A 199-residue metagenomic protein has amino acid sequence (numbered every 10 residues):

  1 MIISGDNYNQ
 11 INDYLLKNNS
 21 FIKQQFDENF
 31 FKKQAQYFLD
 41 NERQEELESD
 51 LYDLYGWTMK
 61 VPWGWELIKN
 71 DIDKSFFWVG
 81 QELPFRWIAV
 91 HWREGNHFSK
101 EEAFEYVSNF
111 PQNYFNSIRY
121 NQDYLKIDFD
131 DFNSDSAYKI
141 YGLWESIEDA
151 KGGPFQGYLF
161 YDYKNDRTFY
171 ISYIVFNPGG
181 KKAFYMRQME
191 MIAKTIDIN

Functional and structural regions predicted by a protein language model:
M1-G5, Q112-T168, G180-K182, E190 (+1 more regions): Signature of long, low-cysteine stretches enriched in small and polar/charged residues
M1-Q10, W87-W92, R167-N177: Short, well-ordered beta-strand elements
N7-Y8, D13, K17-Q24, Y55-W57 (+1 more regions): Contiguous hydrophobic, core-forming segments of folded domains
Y8-N12, F85-I88, N96-F98, E148-G152 (+1 more regions): Short, surface-exposed beta-strand/loop "edge" segments at domain boundaries and coil↔beta transitions
N12-Q36, M59, W65, F169-N199: Surface-exposed amphipathic alpha-helical segments
E28-E45, Y114-F129: Short glycine-rich, low-complexity/disordered patches
L39-K69: N-terminal "mature-domain start" segment
P62-I118, I147: Secretory pathway targeting signatures of secreted, lumenal, and periplasmic proteins
